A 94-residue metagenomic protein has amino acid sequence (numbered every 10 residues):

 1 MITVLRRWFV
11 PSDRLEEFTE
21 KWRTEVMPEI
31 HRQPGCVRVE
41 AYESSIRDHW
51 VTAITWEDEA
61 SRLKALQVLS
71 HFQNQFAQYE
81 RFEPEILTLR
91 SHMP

Functional and structural regions predicted by a protein language model:
I2-F9, R38-V68: Short, well-ordered beta-strand segments in beta-rich or mixed alpha/beta enzyme and ligand-binding folds
F9-W22: Short, surface-exposed ligand-recognition loops at beta-strand->loop->(often short) alpha-helix junctions that present
L15-E17, V26-E29, A41-E43: Intrinsically disordered, low-complexity segments enriched in polar/charged residues with Gly/Pro, especially when
E16-T19, G35, D48: Anionic, Ser/Thr-rich low-complexity intrinsically disordered regions
T24-V37, T55-L89: An amphipathic, aromatic/His-enriched active-site/gating alpha helix that lines ligand/cofactor pockets
R90-P94: Short, low-order "capping/linker" segments at domain edges
